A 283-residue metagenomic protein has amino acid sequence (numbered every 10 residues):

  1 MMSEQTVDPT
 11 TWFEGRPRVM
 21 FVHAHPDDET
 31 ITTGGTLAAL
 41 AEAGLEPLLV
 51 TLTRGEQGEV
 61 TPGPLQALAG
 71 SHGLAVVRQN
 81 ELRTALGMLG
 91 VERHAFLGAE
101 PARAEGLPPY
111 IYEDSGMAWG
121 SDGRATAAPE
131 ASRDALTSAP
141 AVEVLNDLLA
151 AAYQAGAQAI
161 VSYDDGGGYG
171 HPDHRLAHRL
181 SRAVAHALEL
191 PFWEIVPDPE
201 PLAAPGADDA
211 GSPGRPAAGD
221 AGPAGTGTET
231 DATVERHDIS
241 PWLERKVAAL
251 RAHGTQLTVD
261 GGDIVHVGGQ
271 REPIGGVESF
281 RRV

Functional and structural regions predicted by a protein language model:
M1-A155, A183, A187: Active-site rim/loop-helix segments in enzyme catalytic domains that contact anionic ligands
M2-P17, G87, Y110-Y112, A159 (+1 more regions): The feature marks non-catalytic terminal segments
I31-T32, E59-T61, Y169-L176, L180 (+1 more regions): A short acidic (Asp/Glu
A67, G166-Y169, T230-V234: Short helix/strand-bridging catalytic loops that position acidic/His residues to coordinate divalent metals and engage
H72, S138, G167-H171, R236: Short, charged/polar micro-motifs that form catalytic or ligand-binding hotspots
A141-A187, W193, P197: Hydrophobic, aromatic-enriched interface-forming segments
